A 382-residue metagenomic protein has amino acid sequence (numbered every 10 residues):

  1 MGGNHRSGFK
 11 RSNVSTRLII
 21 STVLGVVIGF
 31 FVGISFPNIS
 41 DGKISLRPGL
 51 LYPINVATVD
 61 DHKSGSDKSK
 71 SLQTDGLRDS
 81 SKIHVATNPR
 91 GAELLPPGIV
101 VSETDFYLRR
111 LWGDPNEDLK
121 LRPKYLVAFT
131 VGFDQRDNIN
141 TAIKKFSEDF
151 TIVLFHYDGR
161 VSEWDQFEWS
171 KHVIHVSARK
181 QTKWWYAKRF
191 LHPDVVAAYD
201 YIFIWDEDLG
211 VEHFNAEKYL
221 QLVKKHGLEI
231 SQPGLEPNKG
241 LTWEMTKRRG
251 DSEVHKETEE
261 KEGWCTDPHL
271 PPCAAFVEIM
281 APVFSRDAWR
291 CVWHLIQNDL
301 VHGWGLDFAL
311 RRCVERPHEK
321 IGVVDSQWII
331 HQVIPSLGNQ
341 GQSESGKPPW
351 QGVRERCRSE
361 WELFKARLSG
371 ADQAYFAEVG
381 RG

Functional and structural regions predicted by a protein language model:
G2-R110, N298-G382: C-terminal catalytic/acceptor-binding lobe
F9-R11, G210-K320, S336, Q340-L363 (+2 more regions): Conserved catalytic core of nucleotide-sugar-dependent glycosyltransferases
L108-R122, D134-I152, G159-E168: Short, acidic, metal-binding catalytic loop of nucleotide-sugar glycosyltransferases
D118-V127, A198: A short, charged/proline- and glycine-enriched loop that marks the coil->beta-strand transition at the N-terminal
F155, S231-E236, V324-S326, H331-Q332: Short glycine/serine/threonine-enriched helix-capping/active-site loop that flanks the nucleotide-sugar donor pocket
F155-Y201, E212-F214, K224: Active-site-proximal specificity loops/subdomain of glycosyltransferases
